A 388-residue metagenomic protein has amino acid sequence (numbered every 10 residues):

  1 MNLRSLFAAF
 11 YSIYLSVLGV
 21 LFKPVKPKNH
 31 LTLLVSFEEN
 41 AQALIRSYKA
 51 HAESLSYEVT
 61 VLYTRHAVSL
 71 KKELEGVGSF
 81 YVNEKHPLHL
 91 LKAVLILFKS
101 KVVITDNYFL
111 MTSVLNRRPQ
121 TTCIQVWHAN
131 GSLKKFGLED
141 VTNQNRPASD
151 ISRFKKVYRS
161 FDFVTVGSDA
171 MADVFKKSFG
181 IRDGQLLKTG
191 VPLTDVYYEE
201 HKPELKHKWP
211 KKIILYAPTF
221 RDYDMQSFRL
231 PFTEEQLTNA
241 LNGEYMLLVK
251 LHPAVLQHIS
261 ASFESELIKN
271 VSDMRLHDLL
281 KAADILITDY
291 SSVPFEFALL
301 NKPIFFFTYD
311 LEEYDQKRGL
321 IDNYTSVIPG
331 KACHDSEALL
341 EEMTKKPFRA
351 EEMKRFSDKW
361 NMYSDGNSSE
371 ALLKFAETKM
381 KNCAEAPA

Functional and structural regions predicted by a protein language model:
M1-L91: N-terminal pre-catalytic "stem/leader" segment of glycosyltransferase-like enzymes
N2-V20, L133-K135, E139-M225, P253-L256 (+1 more regions): A nucleotide-sugar donor-handling region in carbohydrate enzymes
E39-A52, K177-S178, L186-A261, C333 (+2 more regions): Conserved catalytic-core segment of nucleotide-activated headgroup transferases in glycan assembly
G78-P147: Extended catalytic core of nucleotide-activated donor transferases of GT-like folds
V82-F98, P253-F295: Donor nucleotide-activated moiety binding/catalytic core segment of transferases that use nucleotide-activated donors
V102-F109, V114-N116, I124-W127, M274-R318: A donor-sugar binding/catalytic signature common to diverse glycosyltransferases and related nucleotide-sugar
V103-I104, D162-S168, L248, L286-I287: A short beta-strand/loop micro-motif in the catalytic core of glycosyltransferases that engages the nucleotide-sugar
S292-W360: Catalytic binding pocket for nucleotide-activated donors in carbohydrate/polymer assembly enzymes
